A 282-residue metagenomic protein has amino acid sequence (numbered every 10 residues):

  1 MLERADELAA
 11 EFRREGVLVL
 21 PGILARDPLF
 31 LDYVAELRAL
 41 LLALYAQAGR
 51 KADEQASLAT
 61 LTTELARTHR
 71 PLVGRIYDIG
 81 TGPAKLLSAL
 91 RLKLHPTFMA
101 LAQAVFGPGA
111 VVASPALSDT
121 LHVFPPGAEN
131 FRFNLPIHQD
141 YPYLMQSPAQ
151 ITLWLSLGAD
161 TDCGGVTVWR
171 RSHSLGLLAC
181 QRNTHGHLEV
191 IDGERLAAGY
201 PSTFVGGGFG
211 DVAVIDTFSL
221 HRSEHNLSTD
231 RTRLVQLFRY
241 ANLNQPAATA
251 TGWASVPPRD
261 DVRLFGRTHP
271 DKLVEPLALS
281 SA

Functional and structural regions predicted by a protein language model:
M1-R14, P21-P136: Non-heme Fe(II)-dependent double-stranded beta-helix
V17, P148-T152, C163, S202-F204 (+1 more regions): Extracellular structured ligand-interaction cores
L24-D27, S118-T120, P142, A159-T161 (+3 more regions): Short, solvent-exposed loop/turn segments at secondary-structure junctions
L41, Q47-K51, Q181, V212-V214 (+1 more regions): Non-heme Fe(II)/2-oxoglutarate
L86-R91, L196-T203, S223-H225: Active-site rim elements
N134-P142, V168, L220-S223, F238-N242: Histidine-centered catalytic micro-motifs
H138, P142-T161, G206-F209, V214 (+1 more regions): Short, conserved beta-strand element in jelly-roll/cupin
T161-L220: Double-stranded beta-helix
